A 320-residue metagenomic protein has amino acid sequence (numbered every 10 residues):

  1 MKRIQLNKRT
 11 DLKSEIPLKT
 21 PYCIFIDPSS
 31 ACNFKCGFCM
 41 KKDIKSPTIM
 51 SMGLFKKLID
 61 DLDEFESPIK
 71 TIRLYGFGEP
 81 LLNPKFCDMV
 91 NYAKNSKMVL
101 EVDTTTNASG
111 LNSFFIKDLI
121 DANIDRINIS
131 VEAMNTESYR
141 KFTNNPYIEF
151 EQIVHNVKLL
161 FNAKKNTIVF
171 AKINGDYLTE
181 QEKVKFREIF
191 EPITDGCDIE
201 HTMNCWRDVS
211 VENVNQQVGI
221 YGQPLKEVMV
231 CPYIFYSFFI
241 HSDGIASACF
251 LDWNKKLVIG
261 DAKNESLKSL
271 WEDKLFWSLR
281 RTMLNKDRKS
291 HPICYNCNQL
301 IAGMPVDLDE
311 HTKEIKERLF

Functional and structural regions predicted by a protein language model:
M1-R126, K141-F142, I148-E151, H155 (+1 more regions): Conserved alpha-helical substructure of the radical SAM core
M1-Y22, F38, K42, I245-A246 (+1 more regions): Flexible mid-to-C-terminal extensions adjoining Fe-S/redox cofactors in radical SAM and related proteins
S30, F34, M229, P292: Cys/His-enriched microdomains
I69, M134-S138, C249: Short, basic/glycine-rich phosphate-binding loops at helix/coil junctions that contact nucleotide phosphates
N83-Q216: Conserved AdoMet/S-adenosylmethionine-binding subsite of the radical SAM
V211-E227: Short, surface-exposed loop/helix-turn segments at secondary-structure junctions that function as lids/hinges flanking
P232-I234: Short, small/polar residue-rich loop motifs at catalytic or cofactor-binding pockets
I240-H241: Short, acidic, Ser/Thr-enriched surface-loop or helix-capping motifs
